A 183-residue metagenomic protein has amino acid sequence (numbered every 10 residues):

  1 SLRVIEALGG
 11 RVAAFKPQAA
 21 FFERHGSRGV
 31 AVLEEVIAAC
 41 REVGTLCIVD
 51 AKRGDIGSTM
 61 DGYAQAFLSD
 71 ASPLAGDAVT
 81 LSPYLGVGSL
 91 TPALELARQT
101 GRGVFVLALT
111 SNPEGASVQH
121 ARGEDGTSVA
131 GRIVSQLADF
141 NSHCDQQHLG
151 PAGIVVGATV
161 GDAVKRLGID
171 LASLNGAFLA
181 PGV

Functional and structural regions predicted by a protein language model:
S1-Q18, F22-E35, A39-I48: Conserved N-terminal beta1-alpha1 strand-loop-helix module at the mouth
A7, R11, V32-V43, A66 (+5 more regions): Alpha-helical structural signal in soluble globular domains
F15, D50, V79, G182: Conserved, mostly hydrophobic/aromatic
L33, V87-L90, G161-R166: Short, well-ordered alpha-helical microsegments
E42-G44, T100, L174: Helix C-cap/helix->beta junction micro-motif
C47-V49, F178-L179: Residue-level marker for buried hydrophobic side chains located in beta-strands that build the well-ordered beta-sheet
A51, D55-V155: Conserved anion-binding
I154, A158-V183: A C-terminal functional module that forms or caps the active site or interfaces directly with catalytic machinery
